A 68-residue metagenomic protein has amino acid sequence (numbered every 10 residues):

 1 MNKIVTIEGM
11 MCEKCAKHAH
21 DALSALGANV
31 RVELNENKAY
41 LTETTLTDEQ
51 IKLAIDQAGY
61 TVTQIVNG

Functional and structural regions predicted by a protein language model:
M1-G68: Flexible metal-binding regulatory segments at protein termini and peripheral loops
